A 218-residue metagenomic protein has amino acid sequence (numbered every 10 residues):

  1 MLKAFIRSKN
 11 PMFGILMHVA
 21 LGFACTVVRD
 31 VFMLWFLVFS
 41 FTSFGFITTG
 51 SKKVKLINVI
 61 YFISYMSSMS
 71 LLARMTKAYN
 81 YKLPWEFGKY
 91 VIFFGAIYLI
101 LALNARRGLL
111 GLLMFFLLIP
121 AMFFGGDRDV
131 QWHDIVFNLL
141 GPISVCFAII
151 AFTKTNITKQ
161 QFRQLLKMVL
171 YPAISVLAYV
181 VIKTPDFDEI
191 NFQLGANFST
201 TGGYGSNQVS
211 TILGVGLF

Functional and structural regions predicted by a protein language model:
L2-Y98, P120-G125: N-terminal signal-anchor transmembrane segment
N10-M12, T49-I63, A102-F115, Q161-V169: Membrane-interfacial loop-to-transmembrane alpha-helix junctions, especially the N-terminal start
G14-A20, L72-A73, D188-G202: Juxtamembrane membrane-water interface segments that cap and precede transmembrane helices
F23-W35, M75-K82, V130-F137, T201-L213 (+1 more regions): Helix-loop-helix junctions and helix-breaking kinks within/between transmembrane helices of multi-pass membrane
A24-V27, I47, S67, A96-L103 (+2 more regions): Hydrophobic membrane-targeting alpha-helices
L71-R74, A78, I97-I100, N104 (+4 more regions): Transmembrane helix-loop junctions and nearby membrane-interface residues
K82-G95, L109-T153, M168-I174, T211-I212: Aromatic-anchored transmembrane helix interface
F147-A148, Q161-I190, Y204-F218: Alpha-helical transmembrane segments of multi-pass inner-membrane proteins
